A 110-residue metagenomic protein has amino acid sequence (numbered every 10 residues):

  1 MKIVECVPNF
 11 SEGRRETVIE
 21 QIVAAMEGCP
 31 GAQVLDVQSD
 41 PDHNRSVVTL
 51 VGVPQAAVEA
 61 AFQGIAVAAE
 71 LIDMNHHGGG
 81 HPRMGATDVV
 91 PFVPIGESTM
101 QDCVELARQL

Functional and structural regions predicted by a protein language model:
M1-L110: Long, contiguous binding/interaction regions
